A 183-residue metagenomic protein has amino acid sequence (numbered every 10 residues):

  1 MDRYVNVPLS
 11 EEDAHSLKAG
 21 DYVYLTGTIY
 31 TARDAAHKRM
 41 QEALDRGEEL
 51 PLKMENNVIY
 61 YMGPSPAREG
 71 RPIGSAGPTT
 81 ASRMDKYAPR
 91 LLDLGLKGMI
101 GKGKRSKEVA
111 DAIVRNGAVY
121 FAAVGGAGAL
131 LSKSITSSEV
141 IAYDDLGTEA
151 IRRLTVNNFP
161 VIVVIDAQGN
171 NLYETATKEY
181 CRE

Functional and structural regions predicted by a protein language model:
M1-L9: Short, structured beta-strand/loop micro-motifs enriched in basic residues and often containing a Trp
T31-A32, A36-F159: Feature captures the catalytic cores and cofactor-binding loops of soluble hydro-lyases/lyases that act on carboxylate
A88, V164-E183: Active-site/ligand-binding-proximal alpha/beta "capping" segment
